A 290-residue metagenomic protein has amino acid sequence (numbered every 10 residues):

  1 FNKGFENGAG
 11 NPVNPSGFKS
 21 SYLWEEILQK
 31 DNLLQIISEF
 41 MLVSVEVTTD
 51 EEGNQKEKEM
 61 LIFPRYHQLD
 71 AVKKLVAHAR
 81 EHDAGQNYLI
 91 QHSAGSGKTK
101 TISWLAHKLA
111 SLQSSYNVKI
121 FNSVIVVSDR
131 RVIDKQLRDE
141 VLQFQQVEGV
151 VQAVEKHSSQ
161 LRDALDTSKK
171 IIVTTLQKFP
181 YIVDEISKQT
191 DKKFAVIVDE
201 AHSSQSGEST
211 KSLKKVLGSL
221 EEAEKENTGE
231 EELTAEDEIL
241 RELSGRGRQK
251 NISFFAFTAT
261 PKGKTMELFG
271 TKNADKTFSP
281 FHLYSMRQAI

Functional and structural regions predicted by a protein language model:
F1-S123, V132-E148, T167, Q177 (+4 more regions): ATP-dependent helicase/translocase motor core
N122, H157-L161, V183-E185, L240-R241: Short beta-alpha junctions and helix-cap segments that line functional grooves
V126, I172-T174, V196: Hydrophobic positions in the central parallel beta-sheet of the AAA+
S128-R131, Q152-Q160, L176-Y181: Conserved helicase motor
Q136, G149, V154, Q205: Divalent cation-coordinating acidic motifs and surrounding scaffolds that mediate Ca2+/Mg2+/Mn2+/Zn2+-dependent binding
H157-I172, K188: Conserved motor-coupling elements within RecA-like helicase/translocase cores
P180-I186, T190-I290: Signature of the SF2 helicase/ATPase Hel1-core->accessory helical subdomain module
